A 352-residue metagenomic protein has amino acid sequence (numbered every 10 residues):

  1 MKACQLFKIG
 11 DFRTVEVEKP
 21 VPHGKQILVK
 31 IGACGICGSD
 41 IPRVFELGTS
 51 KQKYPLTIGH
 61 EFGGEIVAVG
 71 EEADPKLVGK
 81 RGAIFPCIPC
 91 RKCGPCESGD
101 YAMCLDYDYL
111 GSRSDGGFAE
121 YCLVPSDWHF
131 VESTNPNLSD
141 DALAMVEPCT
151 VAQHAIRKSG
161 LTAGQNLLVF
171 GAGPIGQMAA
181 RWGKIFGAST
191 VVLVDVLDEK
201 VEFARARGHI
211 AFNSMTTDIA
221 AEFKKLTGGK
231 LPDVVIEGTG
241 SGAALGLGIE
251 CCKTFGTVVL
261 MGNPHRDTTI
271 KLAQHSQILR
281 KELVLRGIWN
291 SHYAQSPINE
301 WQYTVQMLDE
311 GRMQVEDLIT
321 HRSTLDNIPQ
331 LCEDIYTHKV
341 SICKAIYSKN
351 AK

Functional and structural regions predicted by a protein language model:
A3, G246-E250, N299-K352: C-terminal hydrophobic helical "lid"/dimerization subdomain of Rossmann-like NAD(P)H-dependent oxidoreductases
A3-V21, G38-A68, A83-I84, Y101-R113: N-terminal glycine-rich cofactor-binding segment
P20-C34, L47-G94, T134-N137: Glycine-rich beta-strand-centered segment in the early N-terminal region that forms part of a ligand/cofactor-binding
Q26, E61, K80-R81, P95 (+5 more regions): Residue-level marker of beta-strand positions
L77, R81, N135-T217: Mid-domain Rossmann-like dinucleotide-binding core that forms the NAD(H)/NADP(H) cofactor-binding site
C90-F170: NAD(P)H dinucleotide-binding glycine-rich loop of Rossmann-like/cofactor-binding domains, especially the beta1-alpha1
S159, E202, R207-V284, A351: Glycine-rich cofactor phosphate-binding loops and adjacent beta1-alpha1 units of small-molecule cofactor enzyme domains
K225, T268-I319, P329-Q330: C-terminal substrate-binding/catalytic core of Rossmann-like NAD(P)-dependent dehydrogenases/reductases
